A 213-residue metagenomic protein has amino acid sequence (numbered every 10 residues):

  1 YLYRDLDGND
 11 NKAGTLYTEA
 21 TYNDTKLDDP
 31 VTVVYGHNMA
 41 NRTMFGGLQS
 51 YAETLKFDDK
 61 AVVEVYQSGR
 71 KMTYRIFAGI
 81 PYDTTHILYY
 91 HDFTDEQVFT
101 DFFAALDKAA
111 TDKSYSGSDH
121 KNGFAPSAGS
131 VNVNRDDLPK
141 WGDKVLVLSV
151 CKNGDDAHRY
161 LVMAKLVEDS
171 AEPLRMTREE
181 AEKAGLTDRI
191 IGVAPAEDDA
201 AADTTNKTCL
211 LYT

Functional and structural regions predicted by a protein language model:
Y1-T208: Solvent-exposed, non-transmembrane regions of membrane-associated and secreted proteins
Y212-T213: Conserved small/polar residues in nucleotide/adenosyl-binding loops
